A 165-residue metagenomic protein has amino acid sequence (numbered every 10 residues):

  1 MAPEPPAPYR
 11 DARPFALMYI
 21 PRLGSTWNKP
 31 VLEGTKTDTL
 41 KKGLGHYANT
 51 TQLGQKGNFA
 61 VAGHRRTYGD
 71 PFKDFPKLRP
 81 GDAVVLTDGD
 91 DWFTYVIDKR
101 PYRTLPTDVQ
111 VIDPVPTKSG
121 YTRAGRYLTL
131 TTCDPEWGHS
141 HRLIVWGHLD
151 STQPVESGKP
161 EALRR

Functional and structural regions predicted by a protein language model:
A2-A48, L163-R164: Extended boundary segments
K36-T50, Q55-R165: Extracytoplasmic/periplasmic soluble domains downstream of a signal peptide or transmembrane helix
